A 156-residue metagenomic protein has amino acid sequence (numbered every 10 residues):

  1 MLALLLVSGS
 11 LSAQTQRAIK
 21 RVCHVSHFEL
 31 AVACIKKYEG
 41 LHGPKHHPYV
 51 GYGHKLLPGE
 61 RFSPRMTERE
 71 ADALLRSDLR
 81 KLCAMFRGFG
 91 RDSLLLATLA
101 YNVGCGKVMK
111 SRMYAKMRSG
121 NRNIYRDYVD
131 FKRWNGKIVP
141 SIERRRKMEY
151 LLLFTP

Functional and structural regions predicted by a protein language model:
L2-S12: Hydrophobic h-region of N-terminal signal peptides that target proteins for export in Gram-negative bacteria
A3, K45-H47, T98, E143: N-terminal hydrophobic or amphipathic segments with adjacent small-residue motifs that include Sec signal peptides
L11-H42, H54-R61, M66-R87, G106-P156: Long, amphipathic alpha-helical surface segments
L30, K45-H47, R91: Extracytoplasmic
H47-V50, H54: Early exported N-terminus immediately downstream of N-terminal targeting peptides
S93-G104: Long, amphipathic, charge-rich alpha-helical segments that form helical bundles/coiled-coils
